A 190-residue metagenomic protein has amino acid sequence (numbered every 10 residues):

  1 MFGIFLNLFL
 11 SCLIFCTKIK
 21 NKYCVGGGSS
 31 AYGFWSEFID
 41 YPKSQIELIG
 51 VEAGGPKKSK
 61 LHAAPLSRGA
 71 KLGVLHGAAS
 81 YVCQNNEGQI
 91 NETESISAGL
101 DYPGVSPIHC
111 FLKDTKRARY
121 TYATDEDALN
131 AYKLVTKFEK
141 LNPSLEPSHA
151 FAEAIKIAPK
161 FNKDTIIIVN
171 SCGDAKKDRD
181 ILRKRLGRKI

Functional and structural regions predicted by a protein language model:
M1-G3, N21-G28, L48, L100 (+4 more regions): Buried hydrophobic positions in well-ordered alpha/beta secondary-structure cores of metabolic enzymes
M1-L8, A31-F38, Y132, A150-I157: Buried hydrophobic packing segments
I19-K22, T165: Conserved acidic residues
C24-Y32, E94, Y122, E126-L129 (+1 more regions): Conserved structured core elements
V25-W35, K58-K60, P147-A154, K176-R179: Short glycine/serine/threonine-rich phosphate/pyrophosphate-binding segments that cradle anionic phosphate groups
D40-Q45, G50-L141, K184-I190: Active-site/ligand-binding loops adjacent to catalytic centers
S44-V51, E153-I190: Catalytic phosphate/nucleotide-handling subdomain of diverse soluble enzymes
